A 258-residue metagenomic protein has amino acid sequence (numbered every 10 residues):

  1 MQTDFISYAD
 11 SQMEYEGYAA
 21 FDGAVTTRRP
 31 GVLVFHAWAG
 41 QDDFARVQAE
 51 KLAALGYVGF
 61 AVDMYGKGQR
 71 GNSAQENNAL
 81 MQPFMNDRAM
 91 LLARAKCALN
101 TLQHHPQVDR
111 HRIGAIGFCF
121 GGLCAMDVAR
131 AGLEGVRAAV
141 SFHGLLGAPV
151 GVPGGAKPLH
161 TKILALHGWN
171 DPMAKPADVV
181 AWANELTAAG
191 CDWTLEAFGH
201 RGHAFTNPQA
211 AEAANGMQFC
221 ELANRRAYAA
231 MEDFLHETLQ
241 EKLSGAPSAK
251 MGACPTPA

Functional and structural regions predicted by a protein language model:
M1-A258: N-terminal cap/leader regions of alpha/beta-hydrolase-fold enzymes, predominantly small-molecule hydrolases
